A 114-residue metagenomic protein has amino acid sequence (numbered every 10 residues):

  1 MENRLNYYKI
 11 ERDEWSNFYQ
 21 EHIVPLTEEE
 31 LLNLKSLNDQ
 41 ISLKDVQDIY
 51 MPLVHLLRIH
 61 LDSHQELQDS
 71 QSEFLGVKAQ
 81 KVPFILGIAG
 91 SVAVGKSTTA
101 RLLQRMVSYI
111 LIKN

Functional and structural regions predicted by a protein language model:
L5-I85: Extreme N-terminal, non-catalytic leader segments that precede Walker-type/kinase nucleotide-binding cores
I88-Q104: Glycine-rich phosphate-binding P-loop
R105-N114: Post-Walker A helix-loop "phosphate-sensing" segment adjacent to the P-loop in P-loop NTPases
